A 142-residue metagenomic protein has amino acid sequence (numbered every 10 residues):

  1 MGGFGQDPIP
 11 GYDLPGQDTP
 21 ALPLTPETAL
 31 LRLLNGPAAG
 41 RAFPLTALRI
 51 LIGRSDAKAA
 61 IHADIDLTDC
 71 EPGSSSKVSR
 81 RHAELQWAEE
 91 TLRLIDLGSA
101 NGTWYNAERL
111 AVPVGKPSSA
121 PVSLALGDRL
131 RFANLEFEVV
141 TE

Functional and structural regions predicted by a protein language model:
M1-S76, S123-L126, E138-T141: Intrinsically disordered, low-complexity acidic Ser/Thr-rich regulatory segments
T46, I61, S79, A88 (+1 more regions): Exposed loop/turn and edge beta-strand positions of beta-sandwich/beta-sheet ligand-binding modules
I52, W87, T91-G98, Y105-E142: C-terminal boundary/linker segments immediately following FHA domains
L67, V78, T103-Y105: Long, contiguous hydrophobic alpha-helical segments, chiefly transmembrane helices and signal peptides
R80, S99: ATP/adenylate-binding site constellation spanning eukaryotic-like Ser/Thr protein kinases, ABC-transporter
A83-L85: Buried hydrophobic-core signal for structured, non-transmembrane domains
